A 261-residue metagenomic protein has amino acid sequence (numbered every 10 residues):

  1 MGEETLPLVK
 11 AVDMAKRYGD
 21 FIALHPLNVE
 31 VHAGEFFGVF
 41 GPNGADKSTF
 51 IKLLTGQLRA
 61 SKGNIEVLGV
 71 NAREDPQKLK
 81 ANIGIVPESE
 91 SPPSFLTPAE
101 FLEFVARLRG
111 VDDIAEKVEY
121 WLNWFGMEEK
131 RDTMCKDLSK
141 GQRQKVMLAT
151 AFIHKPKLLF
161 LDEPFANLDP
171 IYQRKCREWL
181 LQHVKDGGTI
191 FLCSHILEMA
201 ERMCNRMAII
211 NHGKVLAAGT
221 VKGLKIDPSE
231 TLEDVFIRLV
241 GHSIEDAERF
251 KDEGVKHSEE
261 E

Functional and structural regions predicted by a protein language model:
E103, R107-K130: Conserved ABC ATPase "signature" region
M134-L138: Conserved ABC ATPase signature
K155: Conserved catalytic motifs of ABC-family nucleotide-binding domains
L159-E163: Catalytic Walker B motif of ABC-type/P-loop ATPase nucleotide-binding domains
A218-G219: ABC ATPase "signature
